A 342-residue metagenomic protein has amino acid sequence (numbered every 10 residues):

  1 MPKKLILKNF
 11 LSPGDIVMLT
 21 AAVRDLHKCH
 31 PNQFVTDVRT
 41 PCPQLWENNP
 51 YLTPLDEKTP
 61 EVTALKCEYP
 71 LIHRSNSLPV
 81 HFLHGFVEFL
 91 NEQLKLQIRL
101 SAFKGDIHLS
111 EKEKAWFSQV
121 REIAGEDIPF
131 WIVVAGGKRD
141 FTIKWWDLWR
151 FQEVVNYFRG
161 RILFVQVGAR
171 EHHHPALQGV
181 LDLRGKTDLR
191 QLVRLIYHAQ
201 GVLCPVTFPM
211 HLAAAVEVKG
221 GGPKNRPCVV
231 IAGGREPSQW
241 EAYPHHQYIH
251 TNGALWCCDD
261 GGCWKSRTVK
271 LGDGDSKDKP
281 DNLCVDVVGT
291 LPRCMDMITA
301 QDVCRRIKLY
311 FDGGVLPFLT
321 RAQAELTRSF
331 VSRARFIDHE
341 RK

Functional and structural regions predicted by a protein language model:
M1-K342: Catalytic machinery of carbohydrate-active enzymes, primarily nucleotide-sugar-dependent glycosyltransferases
